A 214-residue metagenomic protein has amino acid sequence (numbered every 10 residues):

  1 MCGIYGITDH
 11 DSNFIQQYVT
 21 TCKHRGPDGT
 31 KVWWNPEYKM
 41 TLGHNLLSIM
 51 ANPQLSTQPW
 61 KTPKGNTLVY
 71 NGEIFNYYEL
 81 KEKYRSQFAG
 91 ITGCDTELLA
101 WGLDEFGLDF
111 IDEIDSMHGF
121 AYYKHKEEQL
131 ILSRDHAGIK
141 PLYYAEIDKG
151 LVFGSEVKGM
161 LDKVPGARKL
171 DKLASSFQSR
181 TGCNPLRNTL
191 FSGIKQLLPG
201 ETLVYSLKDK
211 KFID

Functional and structural regions predicted by a protein language model:
M1-D214: Cysteine-centered catalytic environments shared across enzyme families
